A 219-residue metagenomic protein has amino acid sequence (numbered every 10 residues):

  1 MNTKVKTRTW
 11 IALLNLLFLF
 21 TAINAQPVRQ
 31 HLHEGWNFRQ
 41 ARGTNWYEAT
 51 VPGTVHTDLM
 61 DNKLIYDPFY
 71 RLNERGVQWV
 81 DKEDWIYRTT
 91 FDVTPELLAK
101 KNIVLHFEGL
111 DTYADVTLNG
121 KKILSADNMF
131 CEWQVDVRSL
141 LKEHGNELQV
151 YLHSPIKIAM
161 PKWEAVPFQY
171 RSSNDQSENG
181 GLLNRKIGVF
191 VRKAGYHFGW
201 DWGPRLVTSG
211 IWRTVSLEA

Functional and structural regions predicted by a protein language model:
M1-T7: N-terminal secretory signal peptides that target proteins for export/translocation
T9-W10, N146: Intrinsically disordered, low-complexity Ser/Thr/Pro-rich tracts
I11-T21: Bacterial N-terminal signal peptides
I23-P27: Boundary at the C-terminal end of the N-terminal hydrophobic targeting segment
V28-E34, R39-A41, N62, K82-A219: Accessory beta-strand-rich segments of carbohydrate-active enzymes
E34-R71: Acidic-aromatic substrate-binding/catalytic surfaces of carbohydrate-active enzymes
D58, E74-R75, W79: Histidine-centered catalytic/metal-coordination loop motif
